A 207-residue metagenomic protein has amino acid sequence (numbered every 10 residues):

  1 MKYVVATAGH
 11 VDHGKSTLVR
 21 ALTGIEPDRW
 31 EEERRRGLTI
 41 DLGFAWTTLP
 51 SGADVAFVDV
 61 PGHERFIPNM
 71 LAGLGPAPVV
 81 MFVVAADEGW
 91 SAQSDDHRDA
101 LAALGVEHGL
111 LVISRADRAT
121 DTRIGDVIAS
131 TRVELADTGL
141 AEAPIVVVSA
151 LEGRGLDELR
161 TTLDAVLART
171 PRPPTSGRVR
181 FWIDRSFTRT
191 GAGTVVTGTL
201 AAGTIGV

Functional and structural regions predicted by a protein language model:
M1, I40-D41, E64-I67, S91-D95 (+6 more regions): Amphipathic alpha-helical transducer elements in NTP-driven molecular machines
M1-V60: Conserved G1/Walker A P-loop phosphate-binding module
V11, L38-I40, W46-S51, A72-P76 (+2 more regions): Conserved catalytic network of the ASCE P-loop NTPase/AAA+ motor domain
D12, L18, G37, D59 (+8 more regions): Residue-level signature of catalytic and energy-coupling elements of molecular machines, predominantly ATP/GTP-dependent
L18-A21, N69, Q93-A100, D126-E134 (+1 more regions): Alpha-helical scaffold elements adjacent to nucleotide-binding pockets in ATP/GTP-utilizing enzyme cores
A53-D54, V60-R65, G75-D126: Conserved Switch II/interswitch segment of TRAFAC-class P-loop GTPases
A116, V133-V207: Conserved catalytic-core segments of large NTP-driven translation/proteostasis enzymes
